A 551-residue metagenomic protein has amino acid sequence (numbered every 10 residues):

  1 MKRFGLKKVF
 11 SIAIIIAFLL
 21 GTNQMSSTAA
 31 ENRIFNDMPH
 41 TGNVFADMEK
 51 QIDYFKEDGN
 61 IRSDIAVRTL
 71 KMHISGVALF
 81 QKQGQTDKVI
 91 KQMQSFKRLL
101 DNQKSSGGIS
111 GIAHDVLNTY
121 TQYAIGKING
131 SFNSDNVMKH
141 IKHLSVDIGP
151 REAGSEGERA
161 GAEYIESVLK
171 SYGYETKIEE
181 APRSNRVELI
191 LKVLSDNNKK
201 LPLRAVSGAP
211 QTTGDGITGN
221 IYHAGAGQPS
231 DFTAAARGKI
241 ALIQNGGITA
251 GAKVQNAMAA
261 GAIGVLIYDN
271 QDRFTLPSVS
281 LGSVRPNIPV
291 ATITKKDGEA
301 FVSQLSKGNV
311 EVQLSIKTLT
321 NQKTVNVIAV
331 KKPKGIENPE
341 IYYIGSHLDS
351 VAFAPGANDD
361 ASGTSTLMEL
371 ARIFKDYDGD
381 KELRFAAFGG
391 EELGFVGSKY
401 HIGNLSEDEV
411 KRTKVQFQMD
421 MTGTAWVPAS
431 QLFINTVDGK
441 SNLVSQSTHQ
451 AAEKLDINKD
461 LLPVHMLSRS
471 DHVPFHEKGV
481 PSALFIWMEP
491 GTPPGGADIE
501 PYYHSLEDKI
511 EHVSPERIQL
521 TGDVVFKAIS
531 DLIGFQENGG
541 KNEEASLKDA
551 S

Functional and structural regions predicted by a protein language model:
L20-D37: Sec-dependent signal peptide cleavage junction
R33-S131: Soluble extracellular-acting proteins and domains
S134-D135, K139-I240: Noncatalytic luminal/extracellular "stalk/propeptide" segments of secretory-pathway proteins
L169, A257-M258, V265, V327 (+3 more regions): Alpha-helical metal-binding/catalytic segments enriched in His/Glu/Asp
L201-T292: Extracellular/luminal Protease-associated
S207-P229, L281-A357, R372, D376 (+1 more regions): Soluble metallo-hydrolase cores and metallopeptidase-like ectodomains found primarily in the secretory/periplasmic
F388-E489, P493: Metal-dependent peptidase/peptidase-like ectodomains
P494-S551: His/Asp/Glu-rich mid-to-C-terminal helical/loop segments that flank catalytic regions of hydrolases
